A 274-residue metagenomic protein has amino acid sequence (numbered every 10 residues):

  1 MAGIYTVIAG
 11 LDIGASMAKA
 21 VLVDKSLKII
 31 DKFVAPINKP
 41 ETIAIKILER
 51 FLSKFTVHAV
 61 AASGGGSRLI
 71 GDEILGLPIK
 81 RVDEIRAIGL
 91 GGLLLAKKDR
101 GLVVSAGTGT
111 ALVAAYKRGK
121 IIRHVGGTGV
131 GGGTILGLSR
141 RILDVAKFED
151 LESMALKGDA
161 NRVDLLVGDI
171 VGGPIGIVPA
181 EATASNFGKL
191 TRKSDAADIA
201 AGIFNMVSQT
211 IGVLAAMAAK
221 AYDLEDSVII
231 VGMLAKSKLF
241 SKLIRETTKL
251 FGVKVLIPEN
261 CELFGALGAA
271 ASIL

Functional and structural regions predicted by a protein language model:
M1-G3, A44, I70, G76-V104 (+3 more regions): Conserved phosphate-binding catalytic cores of ATP/NTP-utilizing and phosphoryl-transfer enzymes
G3-K46, I121-I122: Short glycine-rich, Thr/Ser-proximal phosphate-binding strand/loop in the N-terminal lobe of ATP-dependent enzymes
I8-D12, A59-A61, R100-S105, G127: Short glycine-aspartate micro-motif
F33-I37, L48-E84, A96, R118-H124: Short beta-strand-loop/turn "lid" adjacent to the catalytic site in phosphate-handling enzymes
A62-L69, M217-T247, E262: Glycine-rich phosphate-binding loops at beta-strand->alpha-helix junctions
L90-L94, I135-S139, E246, V253-L274: Glycine-rich phosphate-binding/hydrolytic loop that grips phosphoryl groups
G119-I175: Glycine-rich phosphate-binding loop plus the immediately following alpha-helix
G176-V228: Adenine-nucleotide phosphate-binding core of ATP-dependent small-molecule kinases
